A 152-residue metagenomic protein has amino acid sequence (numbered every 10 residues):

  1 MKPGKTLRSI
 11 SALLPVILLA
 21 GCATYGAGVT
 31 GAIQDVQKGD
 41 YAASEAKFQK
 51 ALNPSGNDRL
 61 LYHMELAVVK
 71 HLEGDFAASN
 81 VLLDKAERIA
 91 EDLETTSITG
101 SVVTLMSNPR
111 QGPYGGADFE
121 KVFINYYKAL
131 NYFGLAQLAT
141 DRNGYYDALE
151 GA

Functional and structural regions predicted by a protein language model:
A20-A43, K50-P54: Bacterial Sec signal peptide processing site at the extreme N-terminus
F48-Q49, L83, A90, Y145 (+1 more regions): Inward-facing hydrophobic residues that define packing positions of alpha-helical scaffold repeats
N57, D118-F119, Y126: Residue signature of alpha-solenoid helical repeat architecture, marking inter-repeat boundaries and helix-start
